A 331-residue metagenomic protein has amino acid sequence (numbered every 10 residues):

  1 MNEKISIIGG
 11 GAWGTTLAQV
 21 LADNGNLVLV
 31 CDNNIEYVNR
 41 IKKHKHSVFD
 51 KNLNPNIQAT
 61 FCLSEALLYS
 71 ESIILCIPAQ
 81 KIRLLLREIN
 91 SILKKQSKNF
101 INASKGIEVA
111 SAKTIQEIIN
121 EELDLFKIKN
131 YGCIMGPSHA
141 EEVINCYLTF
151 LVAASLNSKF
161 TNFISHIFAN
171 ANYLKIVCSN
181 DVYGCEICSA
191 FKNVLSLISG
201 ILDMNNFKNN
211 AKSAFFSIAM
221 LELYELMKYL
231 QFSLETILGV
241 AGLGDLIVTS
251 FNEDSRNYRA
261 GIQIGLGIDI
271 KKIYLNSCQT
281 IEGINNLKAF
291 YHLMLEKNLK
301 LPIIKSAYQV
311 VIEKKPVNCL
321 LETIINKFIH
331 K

Functional and structural regions predicted by a protein language model:
M1-L53, I57-F61, E88: NAD(P)+-binding Rossmann beta1-loop-alpha1 motif at the extreme N-terminus of oxidoreductases
A12, T16, E36, Q80 (+15 more regions): Conserved active-site and cofactor/substrate-binding residues in soluble primary-metabolism enzymes
K51-A59, Q96, F126-N130, N172-L174 (+1 more regions): A short helix-to-beta-strand connector/capping loop
L63-L68, S72-L75, A79-Y147, I164-S165: Rossmann-like NAD(P)(H) cofactor-binding subdomain of soluble oxidoreductases
L68-Y69, F191, L243: Alpha-helix C-terminal capping/helix-to-coil transition sites in glycosyltransferase folds
K81, I92, I118-N130, L148-T236: Internal alpha-helical scaffold of NAD(P)-dependent oxidoreductase catalytic cores
N102, N130-M135, I176-N180, G239 (+1 more regions): General beta-strand structural signal in soluble alpha/beta enzymes
S199-G200, Y229-L238, G242-K331: NAD(P)-dependent Rossmann-like dehydrogenase/reductase catalytic/cofactor-binding core
